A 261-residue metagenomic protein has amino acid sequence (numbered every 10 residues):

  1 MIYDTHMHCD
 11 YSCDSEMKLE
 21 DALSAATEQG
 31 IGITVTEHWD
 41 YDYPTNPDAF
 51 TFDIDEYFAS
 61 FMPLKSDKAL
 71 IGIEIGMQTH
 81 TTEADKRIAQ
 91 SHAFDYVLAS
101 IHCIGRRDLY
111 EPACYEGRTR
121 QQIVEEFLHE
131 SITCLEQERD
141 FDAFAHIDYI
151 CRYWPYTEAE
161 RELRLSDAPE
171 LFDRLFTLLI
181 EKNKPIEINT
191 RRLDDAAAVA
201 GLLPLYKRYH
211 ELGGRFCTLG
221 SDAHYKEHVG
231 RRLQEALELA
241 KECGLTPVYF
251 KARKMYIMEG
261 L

Functional and structural regions predicted by a protein language model:
M1-T79, S91, D95, Y153-P155 (+5 more regions): An N-terminally biased module of ancient metal coordination in phosphate/nucleic-acid-related enzymes
A25, P63, T133, L178 (+2 more regions): Alpha-helical scaffold elements within enzyme catalytic domains, especially in hydrolases
G30, A93-D95, R139, N183 (+2 more regions): Residue-level detector of structured alpha->beta connecting loops
T34-V35, L98, A145, E187 (+1 more regions): Conserved beta-strand positions in the central sheet of alpha/beta enzyme cores
P47-E181: Extended substrate/RNA-proximal surfaces in nucleic-acid metabolism proteins
T79-D85, A197-V199, H228-V229, Y256-L261: Short, solvent-exposed polar/charged micro-motifs at secondary-structure junctions
I132, D140, K254-L261: A cross-taxonomic marker for long C-terminal extensions/tails that follow the last structured domain
S166-V229: Active-site-adjacent C-terminal substructures of enzyme catalytic domains
